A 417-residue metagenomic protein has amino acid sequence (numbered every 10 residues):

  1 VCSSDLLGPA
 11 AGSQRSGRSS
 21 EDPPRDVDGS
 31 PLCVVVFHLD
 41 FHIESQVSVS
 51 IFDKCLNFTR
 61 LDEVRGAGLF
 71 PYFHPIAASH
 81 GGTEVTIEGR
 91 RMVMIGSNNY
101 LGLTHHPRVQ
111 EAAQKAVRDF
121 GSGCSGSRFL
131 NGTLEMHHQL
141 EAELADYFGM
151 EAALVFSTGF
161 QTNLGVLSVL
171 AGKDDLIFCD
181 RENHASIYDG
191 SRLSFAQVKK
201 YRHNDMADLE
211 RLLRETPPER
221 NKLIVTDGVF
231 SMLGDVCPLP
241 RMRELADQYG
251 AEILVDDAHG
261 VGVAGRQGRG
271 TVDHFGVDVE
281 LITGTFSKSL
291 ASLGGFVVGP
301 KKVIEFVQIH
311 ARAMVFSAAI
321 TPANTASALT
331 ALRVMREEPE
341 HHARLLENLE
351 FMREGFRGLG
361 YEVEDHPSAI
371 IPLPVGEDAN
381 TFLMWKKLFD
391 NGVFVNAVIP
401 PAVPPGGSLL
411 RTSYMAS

Functional and structural regions predicted by a protein language model:
V1-S3: Short, small-residue-biased leader/transition segments that mark boundaries at the very start of proteins
L6, A10, H42-Q46, I51 (+6 more regions): PLP-dependent enzyme catalytic core of the Aspartate aminotransferase-like
F52-S122, A251: N-terminal "arm"/small-domain region of PLP-dependent enzymes with the aminotransferase-like
E111, K115-T158: Conserved N-terminal alpha-helix of the aminotransferase class I/II PLP-enzyme fold
V166-A185: Conserved PLP-anchoring active-site segment centered on the Schiff-base-forming lysine
K199, H203-V255: Active-site phosphate-binding strand-loop segment of PLP-dependent enzymes
Q267, D273-F306: Active-site PLP attachment segment
A343-M352, R357-G392, A402-G407, Y414-A416: Conserved PLP-binding catalytic core of the aspartate aminotransferase-like
